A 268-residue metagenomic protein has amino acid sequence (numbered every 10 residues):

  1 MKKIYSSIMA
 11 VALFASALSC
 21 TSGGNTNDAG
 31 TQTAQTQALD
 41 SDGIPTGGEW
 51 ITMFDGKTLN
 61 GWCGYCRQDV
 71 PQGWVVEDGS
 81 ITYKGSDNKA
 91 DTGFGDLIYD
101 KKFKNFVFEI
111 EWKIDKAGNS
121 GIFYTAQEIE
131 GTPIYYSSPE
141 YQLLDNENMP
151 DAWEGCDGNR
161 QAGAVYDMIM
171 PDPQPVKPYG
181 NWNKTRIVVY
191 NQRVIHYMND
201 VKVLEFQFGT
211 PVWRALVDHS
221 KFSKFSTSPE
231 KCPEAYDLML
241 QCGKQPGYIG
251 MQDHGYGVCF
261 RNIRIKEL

Functional and structural regions predicted by a protein language model:
M1-I8: Bacterial N-terminal signal peptides that target proteins for export
M9-F14: Hydrophobic helical h-region of N-terminal Sec-dependent signal peptides in bacterial secretory/periplasmic proteins
S16-S19: C-terminal motif of bacterial Sec signal peptides marking the signal peptidase cleavage site
T21-L268: Carbohydrate-interacting regions of secretory-pathway proteins
